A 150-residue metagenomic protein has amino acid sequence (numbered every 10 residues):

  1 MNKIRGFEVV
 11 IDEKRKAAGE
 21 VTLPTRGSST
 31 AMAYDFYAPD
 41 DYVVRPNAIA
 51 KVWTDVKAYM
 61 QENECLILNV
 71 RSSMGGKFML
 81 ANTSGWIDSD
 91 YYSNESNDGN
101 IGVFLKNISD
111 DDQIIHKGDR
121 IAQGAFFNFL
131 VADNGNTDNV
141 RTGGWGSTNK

Functional and structural regions predicted by a protein language model:
M1-K150: DUTPase catalytic domain/fold
